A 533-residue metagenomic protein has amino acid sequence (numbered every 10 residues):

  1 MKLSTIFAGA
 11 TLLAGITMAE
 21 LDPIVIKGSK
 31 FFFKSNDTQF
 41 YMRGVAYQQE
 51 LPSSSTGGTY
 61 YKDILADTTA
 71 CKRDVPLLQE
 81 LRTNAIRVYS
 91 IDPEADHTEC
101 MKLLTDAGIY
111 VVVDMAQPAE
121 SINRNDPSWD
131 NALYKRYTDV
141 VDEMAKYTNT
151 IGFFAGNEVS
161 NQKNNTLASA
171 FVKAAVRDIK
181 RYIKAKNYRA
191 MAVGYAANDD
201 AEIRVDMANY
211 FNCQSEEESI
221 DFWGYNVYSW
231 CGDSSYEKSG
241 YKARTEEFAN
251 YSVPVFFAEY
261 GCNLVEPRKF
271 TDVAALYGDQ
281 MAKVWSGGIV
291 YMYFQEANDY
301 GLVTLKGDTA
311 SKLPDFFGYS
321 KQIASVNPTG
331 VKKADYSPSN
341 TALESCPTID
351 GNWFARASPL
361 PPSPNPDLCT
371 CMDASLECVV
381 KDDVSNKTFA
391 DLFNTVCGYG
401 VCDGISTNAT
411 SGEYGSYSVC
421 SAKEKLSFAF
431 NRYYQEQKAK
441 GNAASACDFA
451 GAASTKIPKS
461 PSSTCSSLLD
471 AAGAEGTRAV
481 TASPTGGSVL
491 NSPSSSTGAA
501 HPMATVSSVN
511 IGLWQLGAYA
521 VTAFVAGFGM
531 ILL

Functional and structural regions predicted by a protein language model:
K2-L3, F7-I26, K30-K34, A170 (+3 more regions): N-terminal signal peptide
D22-A107: Active-site-adjacent substrate/metal-binding segments within catalytic domains of carbohydrate-active enzymes
G57-L78, A132-D142, E202-E216, F270-L276 (+1 more regions): Short, acidic/polar
T138-L167, G194: Active-site groove signature of glycoside hydrolases
N165-M281, K312-D315, K333-S358: Noncatalytic carbohydrate-binding groove/subsite architecture in carbohydrate-active enzymes
K269-P338, K425-F430, Y434: Substrate-binding cleft of secreted/luminal carbohydrate-active enzymes
P359-P502: Secreted/extracellular ectodomain signature
S494-L533: Cleavable C-terminal sorting propeptides in eukaryotic secreted/cell-surface proteins
